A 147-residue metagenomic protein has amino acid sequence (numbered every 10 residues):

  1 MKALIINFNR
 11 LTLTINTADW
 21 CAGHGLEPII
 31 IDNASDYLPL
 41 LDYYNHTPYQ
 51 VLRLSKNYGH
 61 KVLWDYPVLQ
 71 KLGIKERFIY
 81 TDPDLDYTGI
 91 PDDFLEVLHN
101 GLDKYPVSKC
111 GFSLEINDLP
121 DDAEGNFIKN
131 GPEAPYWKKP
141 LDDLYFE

Functional and structural regions predicted by a protein language model:
M1-K2: Cell-envelope/extracellular polymer assembly enzymes that use nucleotide-activated donors
N7-G23: Short, well-formed alpha-helical segments that are part of the catalytic scaffolds of diverse glycosyltransferases
L13, D36-L41, L119-D121: Short, charged/polar "capping" segments at the starts of alpha-helices and the immediately preceding loops
L26-A34: Short beta-strand/loop segment that forms part of the nucleotide-sugar
N33, K56, T81-L85: Short acidic donor-binding/metal-coordinating loop in glycosyltransferase active sites
L38-R77: Active-site-proximal specificity loops/subdomain of glycosyltransferases
G59-L63, P67-Q70, Y87-E147: Conserved catalytic core of nucleotide-sugar-dependent glycosyltransferases
I74-T88: Short beta-strand-to-loop acidic/aromatic patch adjacent to the donor-nucleotide binding site
